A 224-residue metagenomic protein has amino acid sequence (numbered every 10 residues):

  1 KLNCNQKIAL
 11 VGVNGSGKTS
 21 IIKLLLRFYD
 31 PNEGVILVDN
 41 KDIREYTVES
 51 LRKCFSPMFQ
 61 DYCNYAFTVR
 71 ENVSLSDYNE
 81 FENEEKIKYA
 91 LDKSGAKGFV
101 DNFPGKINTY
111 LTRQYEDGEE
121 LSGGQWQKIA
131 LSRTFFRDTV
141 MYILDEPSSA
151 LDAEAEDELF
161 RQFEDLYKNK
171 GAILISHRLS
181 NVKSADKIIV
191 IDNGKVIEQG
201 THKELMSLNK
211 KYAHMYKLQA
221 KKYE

Functional and structural regions predicted by a protein language model:
K1-E224: ABC-type nucleotide-binding domain
